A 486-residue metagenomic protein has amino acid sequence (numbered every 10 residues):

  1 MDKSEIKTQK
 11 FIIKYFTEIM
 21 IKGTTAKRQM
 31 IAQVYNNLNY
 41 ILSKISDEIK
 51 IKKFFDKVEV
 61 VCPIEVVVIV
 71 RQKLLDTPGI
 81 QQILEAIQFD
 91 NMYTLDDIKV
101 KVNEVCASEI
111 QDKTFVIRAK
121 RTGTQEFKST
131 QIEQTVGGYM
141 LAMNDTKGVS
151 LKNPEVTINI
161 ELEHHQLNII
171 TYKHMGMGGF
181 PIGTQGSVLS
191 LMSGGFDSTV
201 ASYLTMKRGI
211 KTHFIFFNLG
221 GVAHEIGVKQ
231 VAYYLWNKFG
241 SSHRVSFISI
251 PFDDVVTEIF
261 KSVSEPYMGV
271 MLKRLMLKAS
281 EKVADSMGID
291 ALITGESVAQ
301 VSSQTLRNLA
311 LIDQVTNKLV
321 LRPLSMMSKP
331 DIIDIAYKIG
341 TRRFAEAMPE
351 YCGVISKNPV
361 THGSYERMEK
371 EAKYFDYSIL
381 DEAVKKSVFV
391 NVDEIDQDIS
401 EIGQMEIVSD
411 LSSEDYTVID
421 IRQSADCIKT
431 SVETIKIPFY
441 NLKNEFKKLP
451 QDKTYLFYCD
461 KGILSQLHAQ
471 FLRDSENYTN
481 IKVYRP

Functional and structural regions predicted by a protein language model:
M1-L189, T199-S246, Q314, H362-G363 (+4 more regions): RNA-binding accessory domains that recognize and position tRNA/RNA substrates
S46-I49, I289-Q304, D313-V315, S325-E371: Mid-to-C-terminal catalytic subdomains of enzymes that bind/position adenosyl phosphate moieties or nucleic-acid
T135-M140, K173-Q185, F239, V256 (+2 more regions): Active-site adenylate/phosphate-handling loop in enzymes that bind or generate adenylated species
S187, K211-F214, S246, D290 (+4 more regions): Residues at the starts of beta-strands that form the adenosine-phosphate
Y233-S262, P349, V354: A conserved beta-strand->alpha-helix junction
V408-Y455: Positively charged, proline/Ser/Thr-rich regional signature most characteristic of the Rhodanese/CDC25-like
K443-P486: Catalytic cysteine-centered active loop of the rhodanese-like fold, especially the PTP/DSP P-loop
